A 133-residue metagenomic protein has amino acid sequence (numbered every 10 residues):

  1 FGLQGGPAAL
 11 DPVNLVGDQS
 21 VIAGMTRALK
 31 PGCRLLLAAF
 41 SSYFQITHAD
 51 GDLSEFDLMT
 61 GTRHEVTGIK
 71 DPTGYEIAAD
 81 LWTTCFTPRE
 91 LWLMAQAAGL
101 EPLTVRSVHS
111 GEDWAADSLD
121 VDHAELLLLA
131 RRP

Functional and structural regions predicted by a protein language model:
F1-A8: N-terminal/domain-start alpha-helical segments
G2, D71, R131-R132: Residue-level signal for short segments within beta-strands and strand-turn junctions of well-structured beta-sheet
A9-P12, I77-A79: Short, contiguous strand/loop micro-motifs
N14, T84, L119-D120: Aromatic-acidic/polar surface patches that form glycan- and anion
N14-R34: A short glycine-rich, Lys/Arg-flanked "PGG" loop and its adjoining helix->strand segment in the class I
G32-M94: SAM-dependent methyltransferase
P88-P133: C-terminal lobe and adjacent flexible extensions of AdoMet/dcAdoMet transferase-like proteins
